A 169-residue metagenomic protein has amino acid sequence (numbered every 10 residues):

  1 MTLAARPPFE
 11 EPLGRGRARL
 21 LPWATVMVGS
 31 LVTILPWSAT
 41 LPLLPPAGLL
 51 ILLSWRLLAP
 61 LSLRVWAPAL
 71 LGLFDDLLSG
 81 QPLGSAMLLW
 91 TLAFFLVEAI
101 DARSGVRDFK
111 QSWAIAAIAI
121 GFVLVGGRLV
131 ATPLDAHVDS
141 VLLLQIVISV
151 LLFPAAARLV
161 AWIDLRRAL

Functional and structural regions predicted by a protein language model:
M1-L169: Terminal, non-globular segments
